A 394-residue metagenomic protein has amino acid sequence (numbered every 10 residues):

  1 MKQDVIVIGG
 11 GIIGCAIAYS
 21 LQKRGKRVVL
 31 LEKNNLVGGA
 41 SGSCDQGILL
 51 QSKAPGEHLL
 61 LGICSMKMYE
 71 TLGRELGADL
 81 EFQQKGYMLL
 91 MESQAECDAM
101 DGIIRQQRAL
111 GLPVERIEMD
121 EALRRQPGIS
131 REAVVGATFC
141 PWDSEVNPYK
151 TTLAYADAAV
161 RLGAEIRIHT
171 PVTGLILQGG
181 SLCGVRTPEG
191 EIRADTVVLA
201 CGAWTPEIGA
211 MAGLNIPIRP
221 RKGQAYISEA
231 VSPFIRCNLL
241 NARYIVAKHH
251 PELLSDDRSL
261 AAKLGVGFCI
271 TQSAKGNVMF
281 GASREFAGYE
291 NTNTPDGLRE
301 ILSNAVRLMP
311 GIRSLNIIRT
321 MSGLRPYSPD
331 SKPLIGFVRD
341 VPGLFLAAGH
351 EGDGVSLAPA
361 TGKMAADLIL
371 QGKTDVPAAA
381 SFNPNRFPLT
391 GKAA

Functional and structural regions predicted by a protein language model:
M1-G11, V29: Beta1/beta-strand and adjacent pyrophosphate-binding region of the FAD-binding site in flavoprotein oxidoreductases
Q3, A16, R24, L334 (+1 more regions): C-terminal lid/capping helical subdomain adjacent to the catalytic/cofactor pocket in oxidative enzymes
I6-I8, V185, I192-W204, G362: Short hydrophobic core segments
Y19-S20, I48-L49, L80-F82, G174 (+4 more regions): Active-site substrate-recognition segment that forms the wall of the catalytic cavity or substrate channel
Q22-G42: Glycine-rich FAD pyrophosphate-binding loop
Q46-R125: Dinucleotide-binding Rossmann-like beta1-alpha1 core, especially the glycine-rich loop that anchors the ADP
L60, L90-A99, F139-D157, T292-G297 (+1 more regions): Short beta-strand to alpha-helix junction loop
T138-D195: Helical element adjacent to the flavin cofactor pocket in flavoenzyme catalytic cores
